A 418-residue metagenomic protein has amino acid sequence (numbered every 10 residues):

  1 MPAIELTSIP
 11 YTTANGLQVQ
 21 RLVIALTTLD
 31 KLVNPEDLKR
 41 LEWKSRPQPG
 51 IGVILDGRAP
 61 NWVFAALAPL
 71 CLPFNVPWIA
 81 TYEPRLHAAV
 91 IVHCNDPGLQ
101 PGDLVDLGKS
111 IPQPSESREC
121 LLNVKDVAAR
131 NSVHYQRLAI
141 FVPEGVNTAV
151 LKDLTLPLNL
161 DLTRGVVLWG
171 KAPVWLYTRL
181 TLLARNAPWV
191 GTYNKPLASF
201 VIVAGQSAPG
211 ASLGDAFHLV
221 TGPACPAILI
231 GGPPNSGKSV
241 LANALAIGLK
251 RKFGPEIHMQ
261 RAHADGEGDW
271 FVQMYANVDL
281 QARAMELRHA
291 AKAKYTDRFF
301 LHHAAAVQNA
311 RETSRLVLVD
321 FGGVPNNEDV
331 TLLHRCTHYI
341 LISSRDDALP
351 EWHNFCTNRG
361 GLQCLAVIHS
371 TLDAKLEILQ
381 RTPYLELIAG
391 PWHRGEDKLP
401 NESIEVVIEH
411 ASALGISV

Functional and structural regions predicted by a protein language model:
M1-G52, R58, V63-T163, L176-P226: Long, low-complexity, Lys/Arg-enriched
I54, V167, I228-G231: Short hydrophobic/aromatic beta-strand immediately N-terminal to the Walker A/P-loop
R58, K171, P233: P-loop (Walker A) phosphate-binding loop of NTP-binding proteins
I228-I247: Glycine-rich phosphate-binding P-loop
R251-W270: Short beta-strand-centered segment that lines the nucleotide-binding/catalytic pocket of NTP-utilizing
F271-A291: Conserved NTP-binding/hydrolysis module of P-loop NTPases
A291, N309-N327: Switch II (G3) loop of P-loop NTPases
G322-E402: Conserved catalytic-core segment of NTP-binding enzymes
